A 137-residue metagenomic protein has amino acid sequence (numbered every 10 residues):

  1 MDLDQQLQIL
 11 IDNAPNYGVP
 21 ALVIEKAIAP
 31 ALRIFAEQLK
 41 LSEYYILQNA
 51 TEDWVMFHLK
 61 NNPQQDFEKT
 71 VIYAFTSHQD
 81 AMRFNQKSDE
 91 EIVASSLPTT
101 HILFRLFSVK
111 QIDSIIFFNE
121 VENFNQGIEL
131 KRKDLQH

Functional and structural regions predicted by a protein language model:
M1-H137: Conserved NAD+-utilizing ADP-ribose enzyme module
